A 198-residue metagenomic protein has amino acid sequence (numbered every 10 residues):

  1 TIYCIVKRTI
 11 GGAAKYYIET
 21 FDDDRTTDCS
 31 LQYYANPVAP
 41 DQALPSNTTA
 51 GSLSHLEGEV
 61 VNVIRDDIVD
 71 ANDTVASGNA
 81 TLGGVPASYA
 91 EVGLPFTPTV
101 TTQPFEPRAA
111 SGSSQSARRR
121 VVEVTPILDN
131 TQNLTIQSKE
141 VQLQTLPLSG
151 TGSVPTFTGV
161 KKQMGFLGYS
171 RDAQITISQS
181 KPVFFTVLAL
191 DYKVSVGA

Functional and structural regions predicted by a protein language model:
T1-A198: Beta-sheet repeat architectures centered on beta-propellers
